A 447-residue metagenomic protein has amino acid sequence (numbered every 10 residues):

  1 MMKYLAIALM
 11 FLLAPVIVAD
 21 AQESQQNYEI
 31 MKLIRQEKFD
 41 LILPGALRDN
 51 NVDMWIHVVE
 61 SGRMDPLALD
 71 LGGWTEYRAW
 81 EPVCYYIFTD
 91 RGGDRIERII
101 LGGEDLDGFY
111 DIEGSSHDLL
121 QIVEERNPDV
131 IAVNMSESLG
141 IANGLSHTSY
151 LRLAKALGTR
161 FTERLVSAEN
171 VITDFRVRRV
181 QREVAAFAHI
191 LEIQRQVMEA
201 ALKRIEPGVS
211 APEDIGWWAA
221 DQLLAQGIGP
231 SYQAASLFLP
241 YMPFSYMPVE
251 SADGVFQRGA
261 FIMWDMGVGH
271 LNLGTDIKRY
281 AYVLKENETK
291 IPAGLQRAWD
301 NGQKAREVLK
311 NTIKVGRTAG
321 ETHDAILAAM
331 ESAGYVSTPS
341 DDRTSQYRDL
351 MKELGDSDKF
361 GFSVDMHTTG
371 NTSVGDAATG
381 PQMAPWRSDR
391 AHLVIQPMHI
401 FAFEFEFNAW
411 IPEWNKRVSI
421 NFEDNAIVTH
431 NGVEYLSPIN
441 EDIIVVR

Functional and structural regions predicted by a protein language model:
M1-L5: Positively charged n-region of N-terminal signal peptides that target proteins for export
A6-P15: Bacterial N-terminal signal peptides
D20-R447: Active-site neighborhoods and metal-handling regions in enzymes and metal-associated proteins
